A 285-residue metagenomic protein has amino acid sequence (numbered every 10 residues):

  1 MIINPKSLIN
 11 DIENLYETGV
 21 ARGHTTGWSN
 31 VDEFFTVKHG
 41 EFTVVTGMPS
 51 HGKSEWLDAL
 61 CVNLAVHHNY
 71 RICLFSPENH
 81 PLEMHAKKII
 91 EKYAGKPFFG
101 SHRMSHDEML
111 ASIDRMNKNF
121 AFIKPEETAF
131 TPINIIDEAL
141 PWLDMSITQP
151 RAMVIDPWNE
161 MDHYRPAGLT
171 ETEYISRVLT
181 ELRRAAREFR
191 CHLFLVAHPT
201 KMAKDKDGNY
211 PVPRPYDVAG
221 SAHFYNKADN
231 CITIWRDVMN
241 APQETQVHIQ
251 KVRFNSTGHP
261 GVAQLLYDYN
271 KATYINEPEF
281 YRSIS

Functional and structural regions predicted by a protein language model:
M1-K96, F122: The Walker A/P-loop phosphate-binding site
M1-N10, S50, A111, I136-M153 (+3 more regions): C-terminal regions of RecA-like/P-loop NTPase motor modules
W28-E33, H67-Q149, V262-Q264: Cytosolic-facing regulatory segments adjacent to core modules
V44, F122, R151-D156, F194: Structural motif
L74, V154-I155, C191-H198: Structural recognition of the conserved hydrophobic beta-strand(s) that form the central parallel beta-sheet of P-loop
E78-L82, E91, E127-F130, W158-M161 (+4 more regions): Conserved nucleotide-binding/hydrolysis micro-motifs of P-loop NTPases
F99-H102, E127-A129, H163-I175, K206-Y216: Flexible beta-alpha connector loops of hexameric P-loop NTPases
R151-R184: Helical hairpin unit composed of two closely spaced alpha helices linked by a short loop
